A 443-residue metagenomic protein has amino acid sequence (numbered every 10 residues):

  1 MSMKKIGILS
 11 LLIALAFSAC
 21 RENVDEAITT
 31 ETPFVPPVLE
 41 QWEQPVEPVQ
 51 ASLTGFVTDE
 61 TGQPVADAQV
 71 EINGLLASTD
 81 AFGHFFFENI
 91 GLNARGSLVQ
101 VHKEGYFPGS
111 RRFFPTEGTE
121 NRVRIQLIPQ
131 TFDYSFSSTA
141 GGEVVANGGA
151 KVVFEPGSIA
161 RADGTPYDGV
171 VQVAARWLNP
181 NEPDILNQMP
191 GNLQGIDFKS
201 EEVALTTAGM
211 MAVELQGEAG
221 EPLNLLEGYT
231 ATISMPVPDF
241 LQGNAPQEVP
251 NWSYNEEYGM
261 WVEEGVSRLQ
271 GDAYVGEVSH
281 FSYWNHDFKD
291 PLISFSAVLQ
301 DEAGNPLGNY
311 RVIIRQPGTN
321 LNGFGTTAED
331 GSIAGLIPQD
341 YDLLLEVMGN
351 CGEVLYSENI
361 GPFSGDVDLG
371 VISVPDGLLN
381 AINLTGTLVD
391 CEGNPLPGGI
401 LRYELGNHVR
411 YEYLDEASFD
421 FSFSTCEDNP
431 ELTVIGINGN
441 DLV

Functional and structural regions predicted by a protein language model:
I6-L15: Sec-dependent N-terminal signal peptides
F17-A19: C-terminal motif of bacterial Sec signal peptides marking the signal peptidase cleavage site
N23-K151, R161-G169, P180-Q188, N192: Acidic/polar, low-complexity intrinsically disordered N-terminal segments immediately downstream of a Sec signal
N23-P48, L53, A81-F82, R124-A146 (+6 more regions): Proteolytic cleavage junctions
A51-L53, D59-G74, L92, A303-N320 (+2 more regions): Short, ordered, surface-exposed loop/turn motifs in non-cytosolic proteins
I72, L92-G118, Q126-L127, D342-S364 (+1 more regions): A short, solvent-exposed loop/turn motif at the edges and junctions of modular extracellular/periplasmic domains
G74-F87, Q316-P338, N407-C426: Short, acidic Ser/Thr/Gly-rich low-complexity loop/linker segments typical of extracellular and cell-surface proteins
A150-T230: Long, contiguous ectodomains of secretory-pathway proteins
